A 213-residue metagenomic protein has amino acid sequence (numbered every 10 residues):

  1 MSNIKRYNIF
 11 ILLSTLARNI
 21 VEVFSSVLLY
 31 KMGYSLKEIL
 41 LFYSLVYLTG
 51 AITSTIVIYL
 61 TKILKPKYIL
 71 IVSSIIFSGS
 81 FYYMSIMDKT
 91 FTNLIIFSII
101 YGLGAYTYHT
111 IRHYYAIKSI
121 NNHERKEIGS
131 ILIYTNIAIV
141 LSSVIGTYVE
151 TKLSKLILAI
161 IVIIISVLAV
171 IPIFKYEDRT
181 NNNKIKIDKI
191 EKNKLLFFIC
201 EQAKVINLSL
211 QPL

Functional and structural regions predicted by a protein language model:
M1-L48, K194-L213: Helix-loop boundary and gating motifs at the non-cytosolic
L12, F91-Y108, Q202: Hydrophobic core of transmembrane alpha-helices in multi-pass small-molecule transporters, especially MFS/SLC-type
S26, A138-E150: Small-residue (Gly/Pro/Ala) motifs that create kinks and tight helix-helix packing interfaces
Y47-T55, I139-V140: Residue-level signature of mid-helix packing/kink "hotspots" within the transmembrane helices of 12-pass Major
T53-P66, E150: Helix-to-loop junctions at the C-terminal end of transmembrane segments in multipass secondary transporters
Y68-Y83, I163: Structural signature of the two symmetry-related core transmembrane helices
Y106-I120: Intracellular juxtamembrane helix-capping segments at the cytosolic ends of symmetry-related transmembrane helices
I157-F174: Symmetry-related core transmembrane helices of the 12-TM Major Facilitator Superfamily/SLC fold
